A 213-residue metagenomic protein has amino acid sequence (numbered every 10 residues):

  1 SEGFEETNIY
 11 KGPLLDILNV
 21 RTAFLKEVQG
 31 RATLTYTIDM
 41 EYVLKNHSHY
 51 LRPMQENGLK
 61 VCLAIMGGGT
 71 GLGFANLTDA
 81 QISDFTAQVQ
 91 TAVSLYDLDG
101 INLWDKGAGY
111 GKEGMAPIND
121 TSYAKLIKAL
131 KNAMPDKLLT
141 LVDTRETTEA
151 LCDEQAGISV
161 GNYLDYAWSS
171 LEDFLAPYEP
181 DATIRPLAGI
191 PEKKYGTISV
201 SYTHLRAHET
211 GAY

Functional and structural regions predicted by a protein language model:
S1-S83, F174-T183: Glycan-recognition patch characteristic of GH18 chitinases/ENGases and related GlcNAc/peptidoglycan-binding proteins
E2-K11, Q81-A92, A150-G157, R206: Short, acidic/polar
D16-T22, K60-I65, D99-W104, L138-V142 (+2 more regions): Structural recognition of the beta-strand scaffold that forms the well-ordered cores of secreted hydrolase catalytic
V20, Q155-Y178: Aromatic- and acid-rich polysaccharide-binding/catalytic face of secreted or lumenal carbohydrate-active enzymes
H47-L51, T86-V93, Y123-K128, D181-R185: Generic structural signal for well-ordered alpha-helices, preferentially at hydrophobic/aromatic core positions
V89-P117: Active-site groove signature of glycoside hydrolases
L130-C152: Aromatic-lined carbohydrate-recognition surfaces of secreted/lumenal glycan-active proteins
T203-T210: Conserved small/polar residues in nucleotide/adenosyl-binding loops
